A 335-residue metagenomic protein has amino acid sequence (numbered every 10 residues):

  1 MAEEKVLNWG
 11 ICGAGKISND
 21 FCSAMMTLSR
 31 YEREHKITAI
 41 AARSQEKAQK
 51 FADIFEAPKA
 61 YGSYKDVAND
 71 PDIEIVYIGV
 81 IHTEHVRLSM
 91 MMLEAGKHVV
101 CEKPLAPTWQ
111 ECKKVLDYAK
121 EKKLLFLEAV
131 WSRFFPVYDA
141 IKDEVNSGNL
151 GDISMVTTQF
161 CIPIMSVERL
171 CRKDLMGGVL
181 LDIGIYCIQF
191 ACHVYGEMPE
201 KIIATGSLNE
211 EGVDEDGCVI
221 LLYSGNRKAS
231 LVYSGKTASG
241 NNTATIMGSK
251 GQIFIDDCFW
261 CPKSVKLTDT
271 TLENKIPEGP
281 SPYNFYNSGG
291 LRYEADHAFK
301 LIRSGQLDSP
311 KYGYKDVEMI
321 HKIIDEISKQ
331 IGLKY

Functional and structural regions predicted by a protein language model:
M1-F55, L333: N-terminal Rossmann-like dinucleotide-binding module
M1-V6, I75-Y77, S224, H297-Y335: C-terminal helix-rich "cap/oligomerization" subdomain common to oxidoreductases
E3, Q189-P262, G290, D296-Q306: Contiguous beta-strand/loop segments that form the cofactor/metal-binding neighborhood of enzyme cores
R43, P282-D296, Y312: Active-site loop of classical SDR/Rossmann-like NAD(P)-dependent oxidoreductases, centered on the catalytic Tyr-X3-Lys
F55-Y118: Beta-loop-alpha module in the N-terminal Rossmann-like domain of NAD(P)-dependent dehydrogenases, especially those
Y61, C101, F126-E128, T157 (+1 more regions): Hydrophobic residues in well-ordered beta-strands that form the structural core
K114-W131, G151-V156: Rossmann-fold dehydrogenase core element
S132-T205, E210: Predominantly a Rossmann-like dinucleotide-binding segment in NAD(P)-dependent oxidoreductases
